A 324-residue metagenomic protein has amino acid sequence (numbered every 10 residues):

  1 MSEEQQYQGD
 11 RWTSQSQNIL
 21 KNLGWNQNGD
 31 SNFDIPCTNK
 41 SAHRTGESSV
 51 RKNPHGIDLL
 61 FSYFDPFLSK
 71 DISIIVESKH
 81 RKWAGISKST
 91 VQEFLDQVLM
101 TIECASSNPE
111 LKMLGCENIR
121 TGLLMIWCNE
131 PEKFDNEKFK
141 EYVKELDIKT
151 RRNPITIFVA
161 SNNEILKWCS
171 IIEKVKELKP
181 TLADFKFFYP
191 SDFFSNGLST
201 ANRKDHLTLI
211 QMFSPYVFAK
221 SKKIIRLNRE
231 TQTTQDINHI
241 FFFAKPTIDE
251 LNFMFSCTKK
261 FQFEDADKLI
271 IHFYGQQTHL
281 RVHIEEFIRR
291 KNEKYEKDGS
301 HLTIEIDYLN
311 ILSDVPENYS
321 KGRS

Functional and structural regions predicted by a protein language model:
M1-G56, F61-S324: Intrinsically disordered, low-complexity Ser/Thr/Pro/Gly-rich regulatory segments
